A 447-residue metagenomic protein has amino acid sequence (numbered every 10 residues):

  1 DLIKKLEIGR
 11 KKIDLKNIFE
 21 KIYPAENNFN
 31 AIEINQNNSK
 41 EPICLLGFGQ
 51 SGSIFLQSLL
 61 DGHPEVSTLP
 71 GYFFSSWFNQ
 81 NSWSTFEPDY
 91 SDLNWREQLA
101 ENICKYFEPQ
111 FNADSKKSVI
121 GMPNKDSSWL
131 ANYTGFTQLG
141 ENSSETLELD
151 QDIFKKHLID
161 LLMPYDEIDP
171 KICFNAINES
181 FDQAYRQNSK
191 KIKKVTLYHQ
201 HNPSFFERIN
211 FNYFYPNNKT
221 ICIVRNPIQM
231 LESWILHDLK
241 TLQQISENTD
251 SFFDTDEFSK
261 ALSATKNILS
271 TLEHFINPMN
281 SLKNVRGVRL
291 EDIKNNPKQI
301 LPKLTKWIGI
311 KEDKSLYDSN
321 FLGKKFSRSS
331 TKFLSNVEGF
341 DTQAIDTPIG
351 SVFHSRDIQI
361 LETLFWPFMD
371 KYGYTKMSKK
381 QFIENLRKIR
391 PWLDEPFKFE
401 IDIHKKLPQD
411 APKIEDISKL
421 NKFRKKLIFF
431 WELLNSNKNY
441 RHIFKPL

Functional and structural regions predicted by a protein language model:
D1-I43, K306, I310-L447: PAPS-dependent sulfotransferases, especially Golgi type II membrane carbohydrate sulfotransferases
D1-K12, Q138-Y317, F326-G339: PAPS-dependent sulfotransferase catalytic domain
K12-A176, F397-E400, H404-L407, P412-N421 (+2 more regions): PAPS-dependent sulfotransferase catalytic core
Y23, D61, E65, I235-L239 (+3 more regions): A generic structural signal for secondary-structure junctions that act as hinges or helix/strand caps at the edges
L46-G47, V288-I293, P348-F353: Short, well-ordered beta-strand elements within core beta-sheets of diverse protein domains
G52-S53, N226, H354: Residue-level detector of functionally special positions within alpha-helical transmembrane segments of multi-pass
D61, N212-Y213, E362: Alpha-helix boundary recognition
G62, P227, I349: A generic "binding-loop/recognition-motif" signal
